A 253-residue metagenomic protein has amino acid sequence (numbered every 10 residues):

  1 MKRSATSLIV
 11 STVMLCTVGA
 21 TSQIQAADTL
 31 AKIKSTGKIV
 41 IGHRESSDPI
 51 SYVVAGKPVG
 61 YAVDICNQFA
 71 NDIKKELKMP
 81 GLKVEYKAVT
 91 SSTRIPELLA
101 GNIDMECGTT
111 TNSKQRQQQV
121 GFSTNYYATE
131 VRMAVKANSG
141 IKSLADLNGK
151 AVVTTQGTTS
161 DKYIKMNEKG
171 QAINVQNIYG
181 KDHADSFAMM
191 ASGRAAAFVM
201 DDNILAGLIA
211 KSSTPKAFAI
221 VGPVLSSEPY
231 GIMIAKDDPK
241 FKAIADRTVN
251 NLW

Functional and structural regions predicted by a protein language model:
G19-A26: Sec/Tat signal peptide C-region and signal peptidase I cleavage site
A26, K32-E106: Extracytoplasmic small-molecule ligand-binding "clamshell" domains of the periplasmic binding protein/Venus flytrap
L30, V53-G56, A62, T109 (+3 more regions): A structural signal for short loop-to-beta-strand junctions that line the ligand-binding cleft of periplasmic/secreted
R44-E45, Y127-V135, D202, A210-N250: Periplasmic-binding protein-like
G60, D64-D72, A145, K150-A151 (+3 more regions): Extended ligand-binding regions for polar small-molecule ligands
N67-K83, S160-Y179, I209-T214: Ligand-binding cleft/hinge of the Venus flytrap
M79-D146: Acidic, polar ligand-binding/catalytic clefts
T93, C107-Q118, K162-E168, A188-S226: A ligand-binding cleft/hinge motif common to bilobed small-molecule-binding domains
